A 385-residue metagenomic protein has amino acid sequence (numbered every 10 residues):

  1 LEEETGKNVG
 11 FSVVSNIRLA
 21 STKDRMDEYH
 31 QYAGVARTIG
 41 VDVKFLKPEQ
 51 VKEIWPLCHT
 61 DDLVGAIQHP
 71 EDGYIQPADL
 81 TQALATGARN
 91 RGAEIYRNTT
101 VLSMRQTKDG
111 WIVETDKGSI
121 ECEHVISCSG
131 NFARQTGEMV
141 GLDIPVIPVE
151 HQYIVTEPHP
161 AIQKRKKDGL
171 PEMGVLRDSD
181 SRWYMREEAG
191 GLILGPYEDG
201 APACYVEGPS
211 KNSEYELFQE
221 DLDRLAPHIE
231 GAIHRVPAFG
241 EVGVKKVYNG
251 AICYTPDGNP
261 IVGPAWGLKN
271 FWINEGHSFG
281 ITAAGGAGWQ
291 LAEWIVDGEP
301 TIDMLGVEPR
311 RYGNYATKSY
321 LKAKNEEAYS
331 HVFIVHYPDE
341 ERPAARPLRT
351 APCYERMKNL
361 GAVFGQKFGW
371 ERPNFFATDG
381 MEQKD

Functional and structural regions predicted by a protein language model:
L1-I54, D180-M185, G191, E326-E340 (+3 more regions): Dinucleotide-binding Rossmann-like beta1-alpha1 core, especially the glycine-rich loop that anchors the ADP
K7-R18, K52-R91, P209-E216, K269-E275: Helix-loop-beta segment of a Rossmann-like dinucleotide-binding subdomain
L19-E28, I67-N90, Y96, E216-A226 (+4 more regions): Short beta-strand to alpha-helix junction loop
I67-H124, C128, F132-Q135, G285: Helical element adjacent to the flavin cofactor pocket in flavoenzyme catalytic cores
S119-E172: Central helical "cap/lid" subdomain
L142-D143, H159-N270: Active-site lid/adjacent beta-loop-alpha segment flanking the redox-cofactor pocket in flavoenzymes
A283-L305: Internal hydrophobic alpha-helix adjacent to the cofactor/substrate pocket in enzyme cavities
D303, P309-D385: Glycine/proline-enriched, intrinsically flexible loops and inter-domain linkers
